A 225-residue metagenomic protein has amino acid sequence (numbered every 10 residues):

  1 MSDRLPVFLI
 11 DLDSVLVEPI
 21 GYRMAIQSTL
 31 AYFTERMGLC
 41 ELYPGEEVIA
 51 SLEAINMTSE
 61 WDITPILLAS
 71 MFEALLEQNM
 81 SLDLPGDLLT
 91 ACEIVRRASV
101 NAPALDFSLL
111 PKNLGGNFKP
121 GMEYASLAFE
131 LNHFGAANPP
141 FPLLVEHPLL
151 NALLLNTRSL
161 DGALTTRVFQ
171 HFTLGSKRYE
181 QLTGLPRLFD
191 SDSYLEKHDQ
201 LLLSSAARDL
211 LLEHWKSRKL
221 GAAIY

Functional and structural regions predicted by a protein language model:
S2-V48, D62-P65, A69-F72: Active-site neighborhood of HAD-like aspartate-dependent phosphohydrolases
L5, L220-G221: Local beta-strand N-terminus motif with an aromatic residue
V15, I224-Y225: Ser/Thr-glycine-rich phosphate-binding loops at phosphate-binding pockets of nucleotides, nucleotide cofactors
M24, S205-D209: Generic alpha-helical secondary structure signal
E53-H198, R208-R218: A metal-dependent, Asp-based hydrolase signature
Q200-S205, Y225: Conserved beta-strand/loop elements of the cytosolic catalytic core of P-type E1-E2 ATPases, chiefly in the P-domain
